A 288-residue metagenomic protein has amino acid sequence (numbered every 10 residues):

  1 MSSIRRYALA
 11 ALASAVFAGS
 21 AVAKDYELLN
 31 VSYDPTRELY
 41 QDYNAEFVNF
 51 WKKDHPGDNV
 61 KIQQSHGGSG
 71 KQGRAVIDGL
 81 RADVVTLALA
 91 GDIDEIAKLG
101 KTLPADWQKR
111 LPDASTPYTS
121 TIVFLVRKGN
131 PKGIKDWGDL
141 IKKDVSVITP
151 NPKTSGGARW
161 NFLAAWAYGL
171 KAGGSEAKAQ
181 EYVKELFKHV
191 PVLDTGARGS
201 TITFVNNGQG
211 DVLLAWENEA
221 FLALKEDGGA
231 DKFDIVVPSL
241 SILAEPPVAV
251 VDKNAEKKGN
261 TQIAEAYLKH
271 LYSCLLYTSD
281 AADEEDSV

Functional and structural regions predicted by a protein language model:
M1-L9: Bacterial N-terminal signal peptides that target proteins for export
G19-A23: Sec/Tat signal peptide C-region and signal peptidase I cleavage site
K24-T154: N-terminal segment of the mature folded domain
V31-Y33, L111, V126-K128, S146-A172 (+2 more regions): Short beta-strand->loop
W107-P117, G138, L224-I242: Short beta-strand->loop
T121-N130, E245-Q262, S279: A bilobed periplasmic-binding-protein/Venus flytrap-type ligand-binding module shared by bacterial periplasmic
A172-S239: Ligand-binding pocket segment of bilobal, Venus flytrap-like solute-binding proteins
Y277-A282, D286: Conserved small/polar residues in nucleotide/adenosyl-binding loops
